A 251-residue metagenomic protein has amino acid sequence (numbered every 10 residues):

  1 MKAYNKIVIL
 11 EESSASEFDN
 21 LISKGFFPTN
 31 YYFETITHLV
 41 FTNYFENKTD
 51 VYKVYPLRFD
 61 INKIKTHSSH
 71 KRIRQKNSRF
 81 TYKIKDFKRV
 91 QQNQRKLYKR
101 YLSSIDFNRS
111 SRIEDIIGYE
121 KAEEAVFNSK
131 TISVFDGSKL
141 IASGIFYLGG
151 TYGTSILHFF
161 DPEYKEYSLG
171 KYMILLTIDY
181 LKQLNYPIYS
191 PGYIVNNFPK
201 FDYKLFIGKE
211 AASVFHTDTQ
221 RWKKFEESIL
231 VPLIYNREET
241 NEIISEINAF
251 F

Functional and structural regions predicted by a protein language model:
K2-S23, N128-S129, L140-A212, D218: Acyl-donor binding region in acyl/amide transferases
K2-Y82, Q91: Acyl-donor-binding surface of acyltransferase catalytic domains
E12-S13, R89, S111, T217: Short coil/turn linker and secondary-structure boundary residues
S16-E17, N93, L97, R112-D115 (+3 more regions): Exposed alpha-helical structural elements
I22-G25, K65, L102, D106 (+4 more regions): Generic secondary-structure transition motif, activating predominantly at the C-termini of alpha-helices
F26-Y32, D106-E114, A212-F215: Short amphipathic alpha-helical segments with coiled-coil-like heptad repeat character
I36, F41, E46, Y55-I61 (+1 more regions): Active-site/acyl-donor-binding loops of N-acyltransferases
T37-V40, N62-E166: A conserved beta-strand-loop-helix scaffold within acyl/acetyltransferase catalytic domains
